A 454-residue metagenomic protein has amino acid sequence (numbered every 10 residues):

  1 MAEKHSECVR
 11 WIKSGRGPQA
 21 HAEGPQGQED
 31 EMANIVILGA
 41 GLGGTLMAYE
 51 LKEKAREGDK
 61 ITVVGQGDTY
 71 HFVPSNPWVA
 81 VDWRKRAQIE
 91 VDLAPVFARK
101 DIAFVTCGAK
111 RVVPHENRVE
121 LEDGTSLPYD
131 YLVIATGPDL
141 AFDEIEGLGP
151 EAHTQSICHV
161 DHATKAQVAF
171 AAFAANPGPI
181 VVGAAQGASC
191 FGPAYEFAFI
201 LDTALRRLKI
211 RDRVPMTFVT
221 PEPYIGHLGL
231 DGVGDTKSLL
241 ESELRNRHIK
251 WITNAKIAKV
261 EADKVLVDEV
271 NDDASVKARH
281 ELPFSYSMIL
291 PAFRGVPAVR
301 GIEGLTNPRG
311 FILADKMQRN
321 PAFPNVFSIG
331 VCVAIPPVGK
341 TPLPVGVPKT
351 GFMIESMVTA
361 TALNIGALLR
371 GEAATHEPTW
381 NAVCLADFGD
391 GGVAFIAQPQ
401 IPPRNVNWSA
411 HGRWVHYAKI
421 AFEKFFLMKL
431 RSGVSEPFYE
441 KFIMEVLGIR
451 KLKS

Functional and structural regions predicted by a protein language model:
C8, G17, G24-E31, R99-E196 (+3 more regions): FAD-binding core/adjacent interface of flavoenzyme oxidoreductases
M32-A103, Q186-L230, V446: Beta1-alpha1 glycine-rich phosphate/pyrophosphate-binding loop at the start of Rossmann-like nucleotide-binding domains
A40, D123, T136-G137, E269 (+1 more regions): Glycine-rich, N-terminal phosphate-binding loop of Rossmann-like dinucleotide-binding domains
K60, R99, A103-V112, L127 (+2 more regions): A Rossmann-like FAD-binding core segment of flavoenzymes
A141, G149-N176, P283-S356: FAD-site-proximal beta/loop scaffold in flavoenzymes
T203, F352-T379: Internal hydrophobic alpha-helix adjacent to the cofactor/substrate pocket in enzyme cavities
F395-S454: C-terminal auxiliary extensions adjacent to catalytic cores
